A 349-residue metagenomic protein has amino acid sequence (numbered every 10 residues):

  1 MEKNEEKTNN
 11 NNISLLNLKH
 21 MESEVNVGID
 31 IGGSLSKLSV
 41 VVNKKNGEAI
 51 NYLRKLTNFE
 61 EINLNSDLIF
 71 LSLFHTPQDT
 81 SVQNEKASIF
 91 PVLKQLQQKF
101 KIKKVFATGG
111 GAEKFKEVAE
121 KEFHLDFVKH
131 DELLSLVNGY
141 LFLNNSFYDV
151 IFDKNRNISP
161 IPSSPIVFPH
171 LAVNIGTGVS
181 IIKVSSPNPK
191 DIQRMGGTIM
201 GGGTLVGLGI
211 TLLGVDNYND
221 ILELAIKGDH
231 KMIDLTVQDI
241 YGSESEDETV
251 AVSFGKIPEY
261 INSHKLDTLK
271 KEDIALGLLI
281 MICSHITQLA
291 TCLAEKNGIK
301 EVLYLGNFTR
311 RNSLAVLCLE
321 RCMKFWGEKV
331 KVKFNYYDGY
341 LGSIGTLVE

Functional and structural regions predicted by a protein language model:
K7-M21, V128-H170, P187, I344-E349: Conserved phosphate-binding catalytic cores of ATP/NTP-utilizing and phosphoryl-transfer enzymes
N12-L53, P165-S186: Gly/Thr-rich phosphate-binding beta-strand-loop-beta motif of the actin/hexokinase/Hsp70
N26-S88, D191-I192: Short glycine-rich, Thr/Ser-proximal phosphate-binding strand/loop in the N-terminal lobe of ATP-dependent enzymes
H75, V82-L133, F142, S180-Q193: Short beta-strand-loop/turn "lid" adjacent to the catalytic site in phosphate-handling enzymes
V105-F115, C292-C322, D338: Glycine-rich phosphate-binding loops at beta-strand->alpha-helix junctions
L134-F147, T204-I210, N217, S284 (+2 more regions): Glycine-rich phosphate-binding/hydrolytic loop that grips phosphoryl groups
L143-N145, S186-Y241: Glycine-rich phosphate-binding loop plus the immediately following alpha-helix
S243-E301, F308: Adenine-nucleotide phosphate-binding core of ATP-dependent small-molecule kinases
